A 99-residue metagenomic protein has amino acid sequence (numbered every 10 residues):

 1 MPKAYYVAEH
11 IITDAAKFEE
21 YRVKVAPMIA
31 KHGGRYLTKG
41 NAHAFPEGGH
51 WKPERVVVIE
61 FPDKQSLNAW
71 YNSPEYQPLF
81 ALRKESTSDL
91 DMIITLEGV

Functional and structural regions predicted by a protein language model:
M1-N72, Y76, L96-V99: Short S/T/G/P-rich N-terminal loop/turn motif that feeds into the first structured element of a domain
A81: Chalcogenol-based redox active-site neighborhoods
K84-V99: C-terminal end-helix/capping segment
